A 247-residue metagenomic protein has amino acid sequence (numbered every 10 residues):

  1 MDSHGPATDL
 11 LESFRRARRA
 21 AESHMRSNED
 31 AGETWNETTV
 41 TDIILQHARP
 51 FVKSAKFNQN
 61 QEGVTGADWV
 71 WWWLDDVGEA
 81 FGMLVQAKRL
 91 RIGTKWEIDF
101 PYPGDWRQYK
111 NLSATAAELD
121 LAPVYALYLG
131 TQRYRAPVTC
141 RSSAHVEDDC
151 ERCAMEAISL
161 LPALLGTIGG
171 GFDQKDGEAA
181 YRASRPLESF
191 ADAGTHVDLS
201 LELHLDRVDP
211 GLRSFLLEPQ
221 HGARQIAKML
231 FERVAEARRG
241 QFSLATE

Functional and structural regions predicted by a protein language model:
S3-K56: Acidic-basic catalytic patches of nuclease active cores, encompassing PD-(D/E)XK and other metal-cofactor nuclease
P50-K53, V64-D68: Short linear interaction motifs
K56-T65, W73-D76: Active-site metal-binding core of divalent-cation-utilizing nuclease and nuclease-like domains
W69, M83-R89: Conserved catalytic cores of phosphodiester-cleaving nucleases, focusing on short active-site segments
T94-A223: Acidic, metal/cofactor-coordinating or nucleic-acid-engaging core segments within structured domains
H221-E247: Acidic, metal-dependent phosphodiester-chemistry machinery of nucleic-acid enzymes
